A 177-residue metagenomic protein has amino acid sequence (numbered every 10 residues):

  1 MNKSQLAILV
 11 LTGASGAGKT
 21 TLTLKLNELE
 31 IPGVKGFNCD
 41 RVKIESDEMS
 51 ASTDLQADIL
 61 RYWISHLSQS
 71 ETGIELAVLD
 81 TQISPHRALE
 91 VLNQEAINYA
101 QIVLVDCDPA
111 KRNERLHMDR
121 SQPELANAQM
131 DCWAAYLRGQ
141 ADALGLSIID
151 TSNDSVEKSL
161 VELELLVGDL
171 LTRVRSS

Functional and structural regions predicted by a protein language model:
M1-L6: Phosphate-binding P-loop
L11: Hydrophobic anchor at the beta1->P-loop junction of P-loop NTPases
A14-S15: The conserved Walker
T20: Walker A/P-loop
T23-L67: Conserved substrate/cofactor phosphate-moiety recognition/catalytic segment in nucleotide-dependent phosphotransferases
L55-Y99: Glycine-rich phosphate-binding loop used to anchor ATP phosphates in small-molecule kinases, encompassing both
I97-H117: Conserved phosphate-donor/acceptor-positioning beta-strand/loop module used by diverse small-molecule
Q122-E162: Small-molecule kinase domains that catalyze NTP-dependent phosphoryl transfer to phosphate-bearing small molecules
